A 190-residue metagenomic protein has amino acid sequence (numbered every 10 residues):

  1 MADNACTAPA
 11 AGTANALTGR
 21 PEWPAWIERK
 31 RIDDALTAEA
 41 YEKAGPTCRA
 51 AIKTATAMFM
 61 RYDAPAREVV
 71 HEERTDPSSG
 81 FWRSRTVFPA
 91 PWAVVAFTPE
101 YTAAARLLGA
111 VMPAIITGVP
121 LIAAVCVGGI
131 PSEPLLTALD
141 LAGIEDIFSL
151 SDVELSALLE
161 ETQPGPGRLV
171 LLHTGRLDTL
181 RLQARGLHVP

Functional and structural regions predicted by a protein language model:
M1-A90: N-terminal Rossmann-like NAD(P)+-binding subdomain of aldehyde/semialdehyde dehydrogenases
G19, A44, C48-M58, P89 (+4 more regions): General structural feature for long, well-ordered alpha-helical segments within catalytic domains of soluble enzymes
K30-A40, V127-I130, L135, F148-E154 (+1 more regions): Hydrophobic/basic alpha-helical segments enriched in Actinobacteria
F59, D63, A110-V111, L139 (+2 more regions): Hydrophobic, Leu/Ile/Phe/Ala-enriched alpha-helical segments that form helix-helix packing faces
P65-V70, V94-F97, I147: Acidic/glycine-enriched edge-of-secondary-structure segments
E73-T137: Conserved small-residue-rich beta-alpha loop and adjacent elements that most often cradle the phosphate/pyrophosphate
G118, A142-G143: Short, structured coil segments at secondary-structure junctions
G143-P190: Conserved NAD(P)+-binding/catalytic subdomain of aldehyde/semialdehyde dehydrogenases
